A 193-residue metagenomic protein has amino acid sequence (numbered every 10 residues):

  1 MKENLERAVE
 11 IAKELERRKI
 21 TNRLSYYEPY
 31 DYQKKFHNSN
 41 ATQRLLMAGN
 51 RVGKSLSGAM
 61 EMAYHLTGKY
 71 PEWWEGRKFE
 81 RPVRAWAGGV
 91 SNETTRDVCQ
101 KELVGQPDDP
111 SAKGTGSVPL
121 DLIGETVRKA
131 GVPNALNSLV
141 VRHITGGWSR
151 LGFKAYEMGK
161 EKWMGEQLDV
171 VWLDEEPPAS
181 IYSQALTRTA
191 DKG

Functional and structural regions predicted by a protein language model:
M1-G193: Phosphate/NTP-binding elements of NTP-utilizing enzymes
